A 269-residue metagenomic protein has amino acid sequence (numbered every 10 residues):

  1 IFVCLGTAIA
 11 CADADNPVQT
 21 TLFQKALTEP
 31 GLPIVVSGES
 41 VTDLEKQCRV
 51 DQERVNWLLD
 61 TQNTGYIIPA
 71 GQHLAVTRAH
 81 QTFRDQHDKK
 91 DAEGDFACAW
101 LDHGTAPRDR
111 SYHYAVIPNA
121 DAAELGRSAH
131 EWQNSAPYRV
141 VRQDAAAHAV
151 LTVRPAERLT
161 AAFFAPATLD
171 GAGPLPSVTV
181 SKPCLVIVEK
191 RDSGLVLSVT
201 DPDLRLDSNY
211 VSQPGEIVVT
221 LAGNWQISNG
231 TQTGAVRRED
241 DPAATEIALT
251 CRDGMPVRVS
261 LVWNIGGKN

Functional and structural regions predicted by a protein language model:
I1-N269: Terminal accessory/anchoring regions of large secretory-pathway or extracellular enzymes
